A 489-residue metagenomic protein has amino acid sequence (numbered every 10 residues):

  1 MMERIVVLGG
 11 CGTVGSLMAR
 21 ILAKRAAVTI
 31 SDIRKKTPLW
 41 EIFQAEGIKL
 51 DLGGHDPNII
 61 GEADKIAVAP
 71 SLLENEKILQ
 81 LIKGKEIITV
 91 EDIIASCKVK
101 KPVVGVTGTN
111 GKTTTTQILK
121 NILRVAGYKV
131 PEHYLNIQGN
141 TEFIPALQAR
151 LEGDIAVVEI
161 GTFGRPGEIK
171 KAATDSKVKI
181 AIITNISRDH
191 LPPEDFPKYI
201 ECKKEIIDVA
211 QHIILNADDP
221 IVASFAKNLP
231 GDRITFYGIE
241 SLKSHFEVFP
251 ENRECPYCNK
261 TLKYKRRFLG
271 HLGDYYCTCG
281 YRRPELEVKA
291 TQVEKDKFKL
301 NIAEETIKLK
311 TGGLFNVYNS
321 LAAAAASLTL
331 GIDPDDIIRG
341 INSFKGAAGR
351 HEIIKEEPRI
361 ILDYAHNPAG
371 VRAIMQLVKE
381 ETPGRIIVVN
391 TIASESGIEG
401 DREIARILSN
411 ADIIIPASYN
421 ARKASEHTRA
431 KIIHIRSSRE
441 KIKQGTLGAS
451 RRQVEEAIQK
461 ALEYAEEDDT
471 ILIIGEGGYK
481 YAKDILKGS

Functional and structural regions predicted by a protein language model:
M1-R34, A45-K49, E62-I66, Q117 (+6 more regions): ATP-dependent carboxylate-amine ligase
E3-R4, R20-A23, P57-G61, P70-R233 (+1 more regions): Phosphate-binding loop of NTP-binding sites
G12-T13, N110-T114, V317: Residue-level detector of alpha-helix initiation sites
I33-K35, H55, D92, L135 (+3 more regions): Short, ordered loop/turn segments at secondary-structure junctions
K36-E41, E74-I78, E399-I404: Short, glycine/polar-rich helix-capping loops at beta-to-alpha or helix-loop-helix junctions that flank or form
L52-G54, T89-E91, Y134, A217 (+3 more regions): Short loop/edge segments at beta-strand edges and connector loops that shape dinucleotide/nucleotide cofactor-binding
G54, V158-H190, A226-T306, A348: Extended acidic/charged loop-beta regions that coordinate divalent cations and stabilize anionic phosphate/carboxylate
A303-V317, L321, A325: Extended interfacial segments that mediate partner engagement and assembly in macromolecular machines
